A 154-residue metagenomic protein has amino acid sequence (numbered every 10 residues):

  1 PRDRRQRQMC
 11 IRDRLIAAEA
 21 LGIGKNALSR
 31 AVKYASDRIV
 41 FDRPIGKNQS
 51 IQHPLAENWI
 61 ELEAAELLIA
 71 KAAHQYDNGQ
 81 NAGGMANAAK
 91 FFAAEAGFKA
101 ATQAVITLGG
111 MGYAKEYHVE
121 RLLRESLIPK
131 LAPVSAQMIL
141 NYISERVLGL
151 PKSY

Functional and structural regions predicted by a protein language model:
P1-I11: Single conserved hydrophobic/aromatic residue that forms the stacking wall/gate of nucleotide- or nucleobase-binding
D13-Y154: Alpha-helical interface subdomain recognition
